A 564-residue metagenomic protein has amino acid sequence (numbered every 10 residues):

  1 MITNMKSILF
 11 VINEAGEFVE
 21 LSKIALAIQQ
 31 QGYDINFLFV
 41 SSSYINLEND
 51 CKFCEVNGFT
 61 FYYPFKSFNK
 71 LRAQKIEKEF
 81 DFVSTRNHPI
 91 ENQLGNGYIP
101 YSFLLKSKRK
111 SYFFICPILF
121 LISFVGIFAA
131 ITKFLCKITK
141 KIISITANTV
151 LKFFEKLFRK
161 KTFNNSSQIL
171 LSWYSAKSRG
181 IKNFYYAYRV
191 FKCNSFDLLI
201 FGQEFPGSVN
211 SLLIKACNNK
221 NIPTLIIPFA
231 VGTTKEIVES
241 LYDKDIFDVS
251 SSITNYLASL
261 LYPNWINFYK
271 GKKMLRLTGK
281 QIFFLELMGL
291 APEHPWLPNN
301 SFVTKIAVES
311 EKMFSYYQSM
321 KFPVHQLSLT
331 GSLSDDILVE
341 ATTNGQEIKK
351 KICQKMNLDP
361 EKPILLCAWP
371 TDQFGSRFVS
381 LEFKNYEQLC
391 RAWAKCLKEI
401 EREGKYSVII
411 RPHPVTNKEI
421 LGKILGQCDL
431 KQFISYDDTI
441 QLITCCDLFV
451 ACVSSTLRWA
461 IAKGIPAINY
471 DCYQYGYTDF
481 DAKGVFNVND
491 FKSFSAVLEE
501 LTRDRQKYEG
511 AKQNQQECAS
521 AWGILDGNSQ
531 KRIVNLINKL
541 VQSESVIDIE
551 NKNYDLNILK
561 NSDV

Functional and structural regions predicted by a protein language model:
S7-L9, V190-G207, D447-A451: Short N-terminal targeting/anchoring amphipathic segment
G16, Q30-A187, K192-C193, I227-I282 (+1 more regions): Conserved N-terminal ligand/cofactor-binding loop architecture of enzyme catalytic domains
Q168, S175-Y185, F201, S208 (+2 more regions): Active-site-proximal region of nucleotide-activated glycan assembly enzymes, centered on histidine/acidic-rich loops
N183-K192, I337-V339, I409-K463: Donor nucleotide-activated moiety binding/catalytic core segment of transferases that use nucleotide-activated donors
V209, V308, M313, Q318 (+1 more regions): A donor-sugar binding/catalytic signature common to diverse glycosyltransferases and related nucleotide-sugar
L327, L333-G422: Conserved catalytic-core segment of nucleotide-activated headgroup transferases in glycan assembly
G422-G426, S455-L525: Catalytic binding pocket for nucleotide-activated donors in carbohydrate/polymer assembly enzymes
I524-V564: C-terminal alpha-helical cap of glycosyltransferases
